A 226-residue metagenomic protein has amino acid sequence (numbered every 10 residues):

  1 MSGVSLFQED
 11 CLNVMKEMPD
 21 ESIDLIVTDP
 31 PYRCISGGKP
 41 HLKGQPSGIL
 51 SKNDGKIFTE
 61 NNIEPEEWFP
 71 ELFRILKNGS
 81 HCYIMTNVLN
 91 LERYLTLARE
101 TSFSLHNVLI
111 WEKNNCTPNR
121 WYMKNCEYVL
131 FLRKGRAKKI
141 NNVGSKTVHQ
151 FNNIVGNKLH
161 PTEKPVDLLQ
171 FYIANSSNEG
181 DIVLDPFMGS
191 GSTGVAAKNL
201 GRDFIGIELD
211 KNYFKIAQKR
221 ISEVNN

Functional and structural regions predicted by a protein language model:
M1, Q218-N226: Short, conserved SAM-binding/catalytic segment of Class I S-adenosyl-L-methionine-dependent methyltransferases
M1-I205, N212-K215: Core catalytic lobe of class I
